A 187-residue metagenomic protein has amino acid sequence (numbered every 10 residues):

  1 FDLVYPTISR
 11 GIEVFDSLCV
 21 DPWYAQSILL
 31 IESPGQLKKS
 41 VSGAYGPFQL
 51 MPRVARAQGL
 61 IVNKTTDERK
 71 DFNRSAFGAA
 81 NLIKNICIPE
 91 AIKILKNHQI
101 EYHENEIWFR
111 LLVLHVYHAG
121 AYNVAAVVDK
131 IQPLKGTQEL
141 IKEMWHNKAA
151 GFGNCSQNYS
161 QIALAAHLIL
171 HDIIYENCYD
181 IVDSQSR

Functional and structural regions predicted by a protein language model:
F1-P6, L18, N73, F77 (+1 more regions): Extracytoplasmic and endomembrane cell-envelope/extracellular-matrix remodeling and assembly machinery
I8-G11, L30: N-terminal post-signal-peptidase region of extra-cytosolic proteins
C19-Y24, I61: Helix N-cap / loop-to-helix initiation motif
A25-E32, V113-Y117: Short alpha-helical scaffolding segments that buttress acidic/His motifs in well-ordered protein cores
I31-P47, V54, G120-A121: Cell-wall polysaccharide-cleaving catalytic domain and substrate-binding groove, primarily in peptidoglycan/chitin
S42-K64, S75-C87, Q138-E139: Substrate-binding/active-site groove segments that recognize and process beta-1,4-linked N-acetyl-hexosamine
E68: Surface-exposed loop and adjacent secondary-structure segments within mature catalytic domains
